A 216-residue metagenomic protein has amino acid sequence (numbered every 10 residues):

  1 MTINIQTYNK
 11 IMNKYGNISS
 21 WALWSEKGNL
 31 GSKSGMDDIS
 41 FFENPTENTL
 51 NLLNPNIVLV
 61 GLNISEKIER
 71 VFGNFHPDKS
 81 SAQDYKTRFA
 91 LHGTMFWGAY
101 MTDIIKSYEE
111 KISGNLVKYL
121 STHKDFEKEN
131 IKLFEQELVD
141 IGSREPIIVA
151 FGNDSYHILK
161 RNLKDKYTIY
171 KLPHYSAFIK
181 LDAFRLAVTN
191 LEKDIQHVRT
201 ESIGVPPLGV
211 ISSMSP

Functional and structural regions predicted by a protein language model:
M1-S80, D140-S143, K160-Y167, H197-P216: Active-site and ligand/interface coordination hotspots across diverse enzymes and nucleic-acid-associated assemblies
T2-N9, Y108-P216: Glycine/proline-rich loop-helix segments at beta-alpha junctions forming the active-site rim of enzyme cores
M36-D38, D78-Y85, E127-K128, I148: A short linear-motif detector with a strong N-terminal bias
E43-T49, Y85-H92, K132-V139: Short secondary-structure capping micro-motifs at structural edges
N51-N56, H92-W97, D194: Short, solvent-exposed loop/edge-beta patches enriched in aromatic
L59, A99-I104, I148, I169-K171: Conserved beta-strand scaffold positions in the cores of enzyme catalytic domains, especially in NTP/NDP-utilizing
L62, I104, N153: Residues immediately flanking
K79-T122: Short, surface-exposed acidic-centric catalytic microdomains
